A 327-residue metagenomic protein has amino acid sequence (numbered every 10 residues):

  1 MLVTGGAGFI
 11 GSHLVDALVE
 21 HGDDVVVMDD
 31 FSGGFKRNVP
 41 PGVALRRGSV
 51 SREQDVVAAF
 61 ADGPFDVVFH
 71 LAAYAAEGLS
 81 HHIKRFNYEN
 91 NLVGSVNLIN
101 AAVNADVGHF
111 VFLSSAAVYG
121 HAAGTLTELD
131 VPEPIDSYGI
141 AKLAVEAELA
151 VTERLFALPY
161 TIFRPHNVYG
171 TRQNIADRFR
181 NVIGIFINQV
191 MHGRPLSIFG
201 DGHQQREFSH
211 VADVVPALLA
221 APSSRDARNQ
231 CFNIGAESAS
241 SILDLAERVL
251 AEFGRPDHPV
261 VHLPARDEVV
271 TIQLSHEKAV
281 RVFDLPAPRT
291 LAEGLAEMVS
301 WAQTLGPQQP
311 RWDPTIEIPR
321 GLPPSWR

Functional and structural regions predicted by a protein language model:
M1-H166, L322, W326: N-terminal Rossmann-like NAD(P)+-binding domain of SDR-like oxidoreductases, especially those catalyzing
F9, F65, F110-F112, Y169 (+3 more regions): Conserved hydrophobic/aromatic "anchor" residues that stabilize well-ordered secondary structure elements
I10, D55, N87, A141 (+4 more regions): Hydrophobic alpha-helical packing elements
K84, I175-A176: Active-site loop immediately N-terminal to the catalytic Tyr-X3-Lys motif of short-chain dehydrogenase/reductase
Y88, I135-L143, D177-G184, F208 (+1 more regions): Short-chain dehydrogenase/reductase
S95-V96, L143-A150, G184-I187, V215-P216 (+1 more regions): Conserved active-site helix of classical SDR/Rossmann-fold NAD(P)-dependent CH-OH oxidoreductases
M191-R327: C-terminal substrate-binding subdomain of Rossmann-fold SDR/epimerase-dehydratase oxidoreductases
